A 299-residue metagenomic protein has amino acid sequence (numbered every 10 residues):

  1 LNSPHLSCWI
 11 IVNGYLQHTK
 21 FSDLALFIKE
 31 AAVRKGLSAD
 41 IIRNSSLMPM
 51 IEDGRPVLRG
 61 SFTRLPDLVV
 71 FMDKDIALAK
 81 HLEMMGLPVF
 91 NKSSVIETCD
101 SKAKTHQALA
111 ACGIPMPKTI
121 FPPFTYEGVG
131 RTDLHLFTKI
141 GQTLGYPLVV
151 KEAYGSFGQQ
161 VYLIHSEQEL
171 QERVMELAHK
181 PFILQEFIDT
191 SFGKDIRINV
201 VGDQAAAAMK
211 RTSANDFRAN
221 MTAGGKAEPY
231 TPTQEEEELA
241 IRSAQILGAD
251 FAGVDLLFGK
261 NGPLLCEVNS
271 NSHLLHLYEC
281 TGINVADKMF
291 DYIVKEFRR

Functional and structural regions predicted by a protein language model:
N2-G14, H18-T19, A25, I96-G193 (+1 more regions): Active-site nucleotide/adenylate-binding loops and adjacent lid/helix of ATP-dependent enzymes
Y15-E127: Conserved N-proximal alpha/beta basic substrate-recognition cap immediately N-terminal to, or forming the N-lobe
M72-I76, D189-T190, D250: Short beta->alpha connector loops
L148, A206-A207, A252, L264-C266: Protein kinase-like catalytic core scaffold
F157-L247: Phosphate-binding site of ATP-dependent enzymes
Q245, F258-R299: C-terminal active-site "lid" helix and adjoining low-complexity regulatory extension at the edge of ATP-using catalytic
V254-L256: Hydrophobic residue at the +6 position relative to the catalytic HRD Asp in the kinase catalytic loop
